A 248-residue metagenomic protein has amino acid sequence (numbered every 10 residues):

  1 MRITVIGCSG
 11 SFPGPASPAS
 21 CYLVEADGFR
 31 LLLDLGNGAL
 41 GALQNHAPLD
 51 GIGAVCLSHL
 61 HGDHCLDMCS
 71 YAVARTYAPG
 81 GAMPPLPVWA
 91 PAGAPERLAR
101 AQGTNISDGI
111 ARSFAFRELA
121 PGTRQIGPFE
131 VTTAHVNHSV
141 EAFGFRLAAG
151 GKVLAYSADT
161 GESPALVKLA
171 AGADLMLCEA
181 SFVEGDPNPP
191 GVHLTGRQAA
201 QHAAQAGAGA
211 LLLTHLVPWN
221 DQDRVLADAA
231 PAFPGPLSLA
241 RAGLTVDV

Functional and structural regions predicted by a protein language model:
M1-D50, E141-A158, L175: Conserved beta-strand hairpin/beta-sheet module of binuclear metal-dependent hydrolase folds, prominently
D27, A82, G150-K152, Q205-L212: Short, surface-exposed connector motifs at secondary-structure boundaries
L32-G36, G53-H59, D63, P91 (+4 more regions): Active-site neighborhood of phospho(di)ester-bond hydrolases with catalytic His/Asp-centered motifs
G38-P87: Active-site metal-binding motif and surrounding structural segment of the metallo-beta-lactamase
L43, M68-Y71, L98-A101, L166 (+1 more regions): Hydrophobic packing residues within well-ordered alpha-helices of enzyme cores
A47-D50, P84, R112, G127-F129 (+3 more regions): Structured loop/turn residues at beta-strand edges in well-structured enzyme cores
P84-P87, P91-A142, G150: Metallo-beta-lactamase
E162-D247: Cap/insert and terminal regions of metallo-dependent hydrolase folds
